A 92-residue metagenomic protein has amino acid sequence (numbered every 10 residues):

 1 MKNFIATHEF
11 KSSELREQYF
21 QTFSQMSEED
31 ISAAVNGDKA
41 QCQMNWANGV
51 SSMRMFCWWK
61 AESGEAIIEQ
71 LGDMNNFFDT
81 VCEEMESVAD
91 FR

Functional and structural regions predicted by a protein language model:
M1-M53, G64-E69, V88-R92: Short S/T/G/P-rich N-terminal loop/turn motif that feeds into the first structured element of a domain
A6-H8, W59, V81-M85: Short beta-strand element of the conserved SAM-dependent methyltransferase core
R54-K60: Short cationic amphipathic helices and targeting signals
E69-N76: Short, intrinsically disordered, mixed-charge
N76-R92: Conserved short beta-strand edge segments in small beta-sheet-based binding/regulatory domains
